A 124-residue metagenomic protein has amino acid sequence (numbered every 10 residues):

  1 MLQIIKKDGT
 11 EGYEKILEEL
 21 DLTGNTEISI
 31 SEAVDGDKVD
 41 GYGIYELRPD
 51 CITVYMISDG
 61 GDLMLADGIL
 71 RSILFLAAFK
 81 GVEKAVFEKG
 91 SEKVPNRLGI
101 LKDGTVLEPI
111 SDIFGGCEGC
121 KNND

Functional and structural regions predicted by a protein language model:
M1-N25, E118-D124: Short amphipathic alpha-helix that is part of the acyltransferase structural core
E14, G43-E46, G115: Compositionally biased, intrinsically disordered low-complexity regions enriched in proline and serine
L17-D21, S31, S72: Intrinsically disordered, low-complexity segments enriched in polar/charged residues with Gly/Pro, especially when
T23, E32-K38, R48, V86-D124: Terminal substrate-recognition subdomain of acyl/acetyltransferases
E27-G68: Conserved donor-binding loop and adjoining core beta-sheet/short helix segment in diverse acyl/aminoacyl transferases
C51-T105: Acyl-donor binding region in acyl/amide transferases
